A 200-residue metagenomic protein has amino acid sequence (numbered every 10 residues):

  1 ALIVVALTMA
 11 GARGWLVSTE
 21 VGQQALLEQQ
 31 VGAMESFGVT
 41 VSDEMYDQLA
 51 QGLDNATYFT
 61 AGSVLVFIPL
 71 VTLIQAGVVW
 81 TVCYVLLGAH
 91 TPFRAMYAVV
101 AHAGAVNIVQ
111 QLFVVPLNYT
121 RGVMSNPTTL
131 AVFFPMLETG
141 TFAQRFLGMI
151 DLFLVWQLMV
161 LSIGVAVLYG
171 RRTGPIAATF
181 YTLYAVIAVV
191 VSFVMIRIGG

Functional and structural regions predicted by a protein language model:
A1-W15, A185-I187: Hydrophobic alpha-helical transmembrane segments of multi-pass membrane transport/permease proteins
L2-I3, L65, P69, A101 (+2 more regions): Residue-level signature of the transmembrane alpha-helical core of multi-pass small-molecule transporters
W15-D54: Membrane-interface interhelical loops and short interface/amphipathic helices in multi-pass inner-membrane
V41, A50-Y58, G88, P92-F93 (+1 more regions): Juxtamembrane loop-helix boundary motifs flanking transmembrane segments in multi-pass membrane proteins
Y46-V71, F153: Individual transmembrane alpha-helix segments
V64-V79, D151-L161: Hydrophobic alpha-helical transmembrane segments
L73-P92: Hydrophobic transmembrane alpha-helix segments characteristic of membrane transport and insertion machinery
R94-G200: Hydrophobic alpha-helical transmembrane segments and adjacent short intramembrane/lumenal linkers of inner/organellar
